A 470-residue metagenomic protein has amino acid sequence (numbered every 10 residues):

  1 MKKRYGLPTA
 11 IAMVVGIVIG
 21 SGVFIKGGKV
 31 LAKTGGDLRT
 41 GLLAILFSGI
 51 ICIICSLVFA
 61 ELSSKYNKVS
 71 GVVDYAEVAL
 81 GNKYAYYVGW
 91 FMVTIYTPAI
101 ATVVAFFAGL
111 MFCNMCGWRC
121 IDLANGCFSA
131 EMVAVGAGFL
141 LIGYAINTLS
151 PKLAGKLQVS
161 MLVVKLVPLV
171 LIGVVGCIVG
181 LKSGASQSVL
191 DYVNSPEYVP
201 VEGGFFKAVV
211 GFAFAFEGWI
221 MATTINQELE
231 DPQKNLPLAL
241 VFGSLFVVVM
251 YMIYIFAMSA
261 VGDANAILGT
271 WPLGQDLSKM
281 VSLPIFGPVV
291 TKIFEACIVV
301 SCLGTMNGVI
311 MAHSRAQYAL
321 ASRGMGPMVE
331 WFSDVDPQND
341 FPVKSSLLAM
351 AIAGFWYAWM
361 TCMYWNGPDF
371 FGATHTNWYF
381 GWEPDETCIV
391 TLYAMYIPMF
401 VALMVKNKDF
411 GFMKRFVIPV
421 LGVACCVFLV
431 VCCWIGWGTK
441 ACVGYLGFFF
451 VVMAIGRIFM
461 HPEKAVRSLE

Functional and structural regions predicted by a protein language model:
M1-K3, L42, R119-E131, V159-E295: Helix-loop-helix junctions that connect adjacent transmembrane segments in multi-pass membrane transporters
M1-R39, C52-L57, K68-V69, V193 (+2 more regions): Membrane-interface "cap" regions at the ends of multi-pass membrane proteins
V23-V30, I146-K152, V290, I352-E383 (+2 more regions): Transmembrane helix-loop junctions in multi-pass membrane proteins
G28-V30, E61, V73, E77-A79 (+6 more regions): Helix-loop junctions at the membrane interface of multi-pass solute transporters
K29, I53-L140, Y144-T148, V299-A312 (+4 more regions): Hydrophobic transmembrane alpha-helices that form the core helical bundles of multi-pass secondary transporters
E61-K65, G138-V164, I225-E228, A402-G411: Membrane-water interface regions at transmembrane-helix termini and the short interhelical loops of multi-pass membrane
D74-E77, G81, N114-R119, A239-V241 (+3 more regions): TM-loop-TM module centered on a large, flexible mid-protein loop between adjacent transmembrane helices in multi-pass
I172, G180, W382-K406, F412-E470: A generic transmembrane alpha-helix motif of multi-pass inner-membrane proteins
